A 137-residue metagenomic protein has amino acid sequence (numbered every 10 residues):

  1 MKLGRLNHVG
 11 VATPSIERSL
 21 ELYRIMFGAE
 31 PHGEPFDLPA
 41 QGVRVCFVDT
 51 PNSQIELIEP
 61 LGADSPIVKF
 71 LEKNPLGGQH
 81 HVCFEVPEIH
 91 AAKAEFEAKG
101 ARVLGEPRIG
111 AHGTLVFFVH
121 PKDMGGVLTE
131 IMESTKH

Functional and structural regions predicted by a protein language model:
M1, V11-Q54, A92-R102, E106-T114 (+1 more regions): Core segments of cupin and vicinal oxygen chelate
L3, M26-A29, L76, G125: Alpha-helix termination/capping residues and helix-transition junctions
L6-S15, C46-D49, V68-A91, F117: Vicinal oxygen chelate
I55-E56, D123-L128: Short, charged/polar, Gly/Pro-enriched secondary-structure boundary elements
P60-L61, S65: Short, conserved turn/kink motifs that form compact alpha/beta structural patches or helix kinks used as
P75-G77, C83-P87, K99-L104, I109 (+1 more regions): Hydrophobic, ordered structural segments
M132-H137: Short beta-strand-to-coil "C-cap" segments at the C-terminal boundary of structured domains/repeats, marking
